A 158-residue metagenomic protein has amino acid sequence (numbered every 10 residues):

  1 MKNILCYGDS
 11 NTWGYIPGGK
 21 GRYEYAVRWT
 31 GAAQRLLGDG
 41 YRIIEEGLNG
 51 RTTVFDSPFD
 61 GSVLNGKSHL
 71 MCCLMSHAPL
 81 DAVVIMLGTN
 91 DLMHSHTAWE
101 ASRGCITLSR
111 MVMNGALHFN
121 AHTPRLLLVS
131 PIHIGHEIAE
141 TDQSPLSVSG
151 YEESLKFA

Functional and structural regions predicted by a protein language model:
M1-L48, V54, C73: Serine-esterase "nucleophile elbow" of acetyl-processing enzymes
G14, T52-F55, G135-E140: Short acidic/His/Gly/Ser-rich catalytic and metal-binding motifs that mark active-site loops of diverse hydrolases
Y15-P17, T53-P58, A98-S102: N-terminal start-of-chain detector that recognizes signal peptides and the immediate post-cleavage beginning
I16-Y25, S57-G61, T141-L146: Short, flexible/disordered intra-domain loops and linkers
D39, L64-A158: Alpha-helical cap/lid subdomain in secreted, periplasmic, or secretory-pathway luminal O-acyl-processing enzymes
G47-G50, L128-S130: A general secondary-structure junction signal
R51-L70: Charged, often glycine-rich, active-site loop that binds/positions anionic groups
